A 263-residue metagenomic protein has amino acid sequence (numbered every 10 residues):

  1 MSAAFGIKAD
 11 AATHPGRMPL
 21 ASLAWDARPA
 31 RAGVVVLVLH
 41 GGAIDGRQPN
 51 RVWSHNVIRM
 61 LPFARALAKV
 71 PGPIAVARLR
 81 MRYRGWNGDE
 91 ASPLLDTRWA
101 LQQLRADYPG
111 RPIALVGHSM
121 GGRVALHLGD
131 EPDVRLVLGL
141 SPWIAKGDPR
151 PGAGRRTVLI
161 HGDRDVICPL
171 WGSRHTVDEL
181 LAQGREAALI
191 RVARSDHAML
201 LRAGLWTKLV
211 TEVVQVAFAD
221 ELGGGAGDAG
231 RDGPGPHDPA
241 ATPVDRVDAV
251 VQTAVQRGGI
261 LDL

Functional and structural regions predicted by a protein language model:
A4-P71: Short, surface-exposed "cap/lid" segments of acyl-processing enzymes
R51, P169-E179: Short alpha-helix in the alpha/beta-hydrolase fold that links the catalytic acid
N87-D107: Alpha/beta-hydrolase active-site loop
V116-G121, A125: Gly/Ala-rich beta-loop-alpha elbow adjacent to hydrolase catalytic centers
G139-K146: Active-site nucleophile loop of the alpha/beta-hydrolase fold
A153, V158-D165: Short beta-strand/loop motif that positions the catalytic acidic residue of the alpha/beta-hydrolase fold
E186-L263: C-terminal catalytic histidine-bearing segment of alpha/beta-hydrolase fold enzymes
